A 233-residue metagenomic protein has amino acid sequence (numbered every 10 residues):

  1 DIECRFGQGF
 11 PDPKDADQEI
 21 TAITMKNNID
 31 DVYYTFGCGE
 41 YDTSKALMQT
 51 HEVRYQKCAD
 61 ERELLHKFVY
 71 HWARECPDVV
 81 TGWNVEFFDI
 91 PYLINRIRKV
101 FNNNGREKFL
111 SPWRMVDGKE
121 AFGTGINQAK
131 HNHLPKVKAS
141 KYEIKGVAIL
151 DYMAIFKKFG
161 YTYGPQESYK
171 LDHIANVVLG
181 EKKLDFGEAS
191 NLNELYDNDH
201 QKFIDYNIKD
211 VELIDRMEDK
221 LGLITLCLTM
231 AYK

Functional and structural regions predicted by a protein language model:
D1-V79, V100: Conserved RNase H-like, two-metal-ion catalytic cores of nucleic-acid enzymes
I2-F6, N27-I29, E86, D151-F156 (+1 more regions): Short, flexible loop/turn elements at secondary-structure junctions
P13-D17, P91-N104, A231-K233: Short secondary-structure boundary/capping segments
N28, K99-A121: Acidic, His- and aromatic-enriched active-site or binding-groove loops in soluble protein domains that engage sugars
V32-Y33, V80, L110, D151-M153: Phosphodiester-processing cores and adjacent nucleic acid-binding clamps
T81-I90: Acidic, metal-coordinating catalytic cores used for nucleic-acid/nucleotide bond scission and strand-transfer chemistry
S111-K233: Conserved "right-hand" nucleotidyltransferase catalytic core of DNA-directed polymerases
